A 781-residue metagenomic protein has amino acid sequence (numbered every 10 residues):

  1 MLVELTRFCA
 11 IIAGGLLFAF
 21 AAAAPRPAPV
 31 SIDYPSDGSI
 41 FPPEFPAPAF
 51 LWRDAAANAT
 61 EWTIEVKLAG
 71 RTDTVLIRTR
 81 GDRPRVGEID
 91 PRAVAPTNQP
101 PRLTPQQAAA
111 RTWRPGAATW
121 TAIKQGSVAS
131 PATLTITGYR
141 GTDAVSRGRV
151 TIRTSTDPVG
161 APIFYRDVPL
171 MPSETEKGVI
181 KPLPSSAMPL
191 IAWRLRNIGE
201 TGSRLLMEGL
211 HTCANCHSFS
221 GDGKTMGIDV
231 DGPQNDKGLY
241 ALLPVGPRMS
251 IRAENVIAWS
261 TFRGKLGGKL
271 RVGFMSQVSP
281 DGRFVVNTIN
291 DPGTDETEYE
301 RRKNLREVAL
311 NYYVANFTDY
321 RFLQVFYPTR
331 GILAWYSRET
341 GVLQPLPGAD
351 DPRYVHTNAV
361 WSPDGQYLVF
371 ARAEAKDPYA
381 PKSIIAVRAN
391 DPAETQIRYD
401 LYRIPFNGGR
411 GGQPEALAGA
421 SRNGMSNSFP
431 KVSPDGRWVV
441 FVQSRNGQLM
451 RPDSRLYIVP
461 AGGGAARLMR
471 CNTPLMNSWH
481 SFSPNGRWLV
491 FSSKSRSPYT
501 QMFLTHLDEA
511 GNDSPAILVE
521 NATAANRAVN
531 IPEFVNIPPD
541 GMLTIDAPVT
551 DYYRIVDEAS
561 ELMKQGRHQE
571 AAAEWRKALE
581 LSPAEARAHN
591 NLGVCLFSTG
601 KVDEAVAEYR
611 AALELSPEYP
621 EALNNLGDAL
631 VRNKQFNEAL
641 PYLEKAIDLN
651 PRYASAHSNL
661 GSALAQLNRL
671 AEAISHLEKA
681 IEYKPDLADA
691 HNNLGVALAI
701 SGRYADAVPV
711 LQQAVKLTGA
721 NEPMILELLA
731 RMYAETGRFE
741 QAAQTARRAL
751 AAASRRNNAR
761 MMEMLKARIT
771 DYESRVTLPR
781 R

Functional and structural regions predicted by a protein language model:
M1-L5: N-terminal secretory signal peptides that target proteins for export/translocation
R7-A19: Bacterial N-terminal signal peptides
A22-S582: Sequence signature of WD/YWTD-type beta-propeller architectures
A522, A528-I545, Y552, E735 (+1 more regions): Terminal, low-structured helical/coil segments at or just beyond the last alpha-helical repeat
V556, S560, R587-S598, E621-R632 (+3 more regions): Conserved alpha-helical positions within TPR/SEL1-like repeat arrays
G566-K577, S598-E614, E618-E621, R632-D648 (+4 more regions): Structural signature of tandem alpha-helical TPR/SEL1-like repeats, specifically the intra-repeat loop/turn
L581, L615, L649, Y683 (+3 more regions): Structural marker of alpha-solenoid helical repeat scaffolds
E585, Y619, Y653, L687 (+2 more regions): Residue-level recognition of tetratricopeptide repeat
